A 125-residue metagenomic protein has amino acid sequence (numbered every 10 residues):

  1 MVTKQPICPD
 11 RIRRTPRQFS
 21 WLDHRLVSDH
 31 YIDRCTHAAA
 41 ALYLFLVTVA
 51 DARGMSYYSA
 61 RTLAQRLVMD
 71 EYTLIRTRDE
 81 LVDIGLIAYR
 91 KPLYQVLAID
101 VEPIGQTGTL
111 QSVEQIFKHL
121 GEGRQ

Functional and structural regions predicted by a protein language model:
M1-G54: Short recognition helix of helix-turn-helix/winged-helix DNA-binding domains
F19, S28, R78, L93-L97 (+1 more regions): Short, structured secondary-structure boundary patches
H24, D33, Q65, R76 (+1 more regions): Charged/polar, solvent-exposed surface patches and flexible loops
L26, L46, L67, G85 (+2 more regions): Generic low-complexity, intrinsically disordered sequence content enriched in small uncharged/hydrophobic residues
H30, L42, Y57, A88 (+2 more regions): Intrinsically disordered, low-complexity N-terminal regions enriched in serine/proline/glycine with scattered basic
H37, V49-E102: Winged helix-turn-helix DNA-binding recognition segment
E102-Q125: Short, amphipathic alpha-helical interaction segments positioned at domain boundaries
